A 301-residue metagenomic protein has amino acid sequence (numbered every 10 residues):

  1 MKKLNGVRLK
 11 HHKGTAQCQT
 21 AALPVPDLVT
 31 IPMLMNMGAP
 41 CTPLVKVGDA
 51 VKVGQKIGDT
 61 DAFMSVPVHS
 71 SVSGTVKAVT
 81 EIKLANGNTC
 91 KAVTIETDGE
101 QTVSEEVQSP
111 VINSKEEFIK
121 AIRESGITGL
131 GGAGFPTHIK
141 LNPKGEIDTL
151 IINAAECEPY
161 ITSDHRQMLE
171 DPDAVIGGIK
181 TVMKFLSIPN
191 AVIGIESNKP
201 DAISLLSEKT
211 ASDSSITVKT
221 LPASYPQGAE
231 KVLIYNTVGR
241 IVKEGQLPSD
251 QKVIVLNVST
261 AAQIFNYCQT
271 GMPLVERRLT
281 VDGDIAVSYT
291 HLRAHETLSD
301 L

Functional and structural regions predicted by a protein language model:
M1-P40, L44: N-terminal, Lys/Arg-enriched amphipathic/low-complexity engagement segments that precede the first folded domain
C41-A50, G54: Short histidine-centered loop motifs in beta-beta connectors
G74-V76: Conserved hydrophobic positions within beta-strands
A78, K83-F135, K144, P200 (+1 more regions): Acidic low-complexity segments
E117, R166-T210: Internal alpha/beta scaffold segment
L150-D164: Gly-rich Lys/Arg/Thr-decorated short loops/hinges at beta-loop-alpha junctions or inter-strand turns that position
V192-R293: Hydrophobic alpha-helical positions that pack around
H291-L301: Residue-level detector of conserved catalytic or cofactor/ligand-binding positions in enzyme active sites
